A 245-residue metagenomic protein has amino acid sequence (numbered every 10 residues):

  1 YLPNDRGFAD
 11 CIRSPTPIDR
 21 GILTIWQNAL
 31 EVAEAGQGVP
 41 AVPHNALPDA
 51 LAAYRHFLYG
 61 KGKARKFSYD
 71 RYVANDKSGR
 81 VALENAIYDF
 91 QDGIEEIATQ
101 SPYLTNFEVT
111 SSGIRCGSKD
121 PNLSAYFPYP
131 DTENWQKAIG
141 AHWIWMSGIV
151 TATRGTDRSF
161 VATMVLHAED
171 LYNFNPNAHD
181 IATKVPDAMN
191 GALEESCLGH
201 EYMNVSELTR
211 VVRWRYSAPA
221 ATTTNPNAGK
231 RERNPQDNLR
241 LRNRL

Functional and structural regions predicted by a protein language model:
Y1-H142: Membrane-inserting hydrophobic helices used for pore formation or membrane fusion
F8, N28, D49, V161 (+2 more regions): Residue-level detector of intrinsically disordered, flexible termini and proteolytic processing junctions
T16, T24, T99, T105 (+7 more regions): Residue-identity detector for threonine
A35-Q37, S78, S112, S147 (+3 more regions): Feature targets compositionally biased, intrinsically disordered low-complexity regions with long contiguous runs
D70, T110-S112, G117, T153-G155 (+2 more regions): A structural detector for beta-sheet-dominated domains
F127-A182: Acidic, glycine-rich flexible loop segments
R154, D170-L245: Active-site or metal-binding loop neighborhoods of secreted/extracellular toxin and effector enzymes
